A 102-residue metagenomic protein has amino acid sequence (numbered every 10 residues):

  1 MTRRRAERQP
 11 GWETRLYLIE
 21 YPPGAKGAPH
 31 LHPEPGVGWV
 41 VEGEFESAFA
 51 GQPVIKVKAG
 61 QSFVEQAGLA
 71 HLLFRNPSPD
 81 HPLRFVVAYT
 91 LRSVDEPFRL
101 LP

Functional and structural regions predicted by a protein language model:
M1-A28, A88: A short glycine-rich, His/Asp/Glu-containing loop-to-beta-strand
R8-G11, L31, W39, K56 (+1 more regions): Extracellular/periplasmic catalytic domains that process cell-envelope and extracellular macromolecules
R8-G11, Y21, A50-A70: Short acidic-glycine-tyrosine-enriched beta hairpin
K26-A28, E46, F63, A67-N76: Histidine-centered metal-chelating micro-motifs
P29, V37-W39, S62-E65, F85-V87: Structural recognition of the beta-strand scaffold that forms the well-ordered cores of secreted hydrolase catalytic
P33-Q52, Q61: Glycine- and acidic-residue-biased ligand/ion/polar-headgroup-sensing regions
V54, G68-D95: Ligand-binding loop in jelly-roll beta-barrel domains
V94-P102: Short, low-complexity, Pro/Ser/Thr/Gly-rich segments in the mature regions of secreted, periplasmic
